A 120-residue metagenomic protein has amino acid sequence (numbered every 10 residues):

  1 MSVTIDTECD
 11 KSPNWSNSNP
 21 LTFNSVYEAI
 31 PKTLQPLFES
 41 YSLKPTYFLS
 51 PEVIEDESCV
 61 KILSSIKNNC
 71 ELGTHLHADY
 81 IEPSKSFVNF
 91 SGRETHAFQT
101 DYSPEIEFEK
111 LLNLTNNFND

Functional and structural regions predicted by a protein language model:
M1-D120: Catalytic alpha-helical scaffold of carbohydrate-active enzymes acting on polysaccharides/glycoconjugates
